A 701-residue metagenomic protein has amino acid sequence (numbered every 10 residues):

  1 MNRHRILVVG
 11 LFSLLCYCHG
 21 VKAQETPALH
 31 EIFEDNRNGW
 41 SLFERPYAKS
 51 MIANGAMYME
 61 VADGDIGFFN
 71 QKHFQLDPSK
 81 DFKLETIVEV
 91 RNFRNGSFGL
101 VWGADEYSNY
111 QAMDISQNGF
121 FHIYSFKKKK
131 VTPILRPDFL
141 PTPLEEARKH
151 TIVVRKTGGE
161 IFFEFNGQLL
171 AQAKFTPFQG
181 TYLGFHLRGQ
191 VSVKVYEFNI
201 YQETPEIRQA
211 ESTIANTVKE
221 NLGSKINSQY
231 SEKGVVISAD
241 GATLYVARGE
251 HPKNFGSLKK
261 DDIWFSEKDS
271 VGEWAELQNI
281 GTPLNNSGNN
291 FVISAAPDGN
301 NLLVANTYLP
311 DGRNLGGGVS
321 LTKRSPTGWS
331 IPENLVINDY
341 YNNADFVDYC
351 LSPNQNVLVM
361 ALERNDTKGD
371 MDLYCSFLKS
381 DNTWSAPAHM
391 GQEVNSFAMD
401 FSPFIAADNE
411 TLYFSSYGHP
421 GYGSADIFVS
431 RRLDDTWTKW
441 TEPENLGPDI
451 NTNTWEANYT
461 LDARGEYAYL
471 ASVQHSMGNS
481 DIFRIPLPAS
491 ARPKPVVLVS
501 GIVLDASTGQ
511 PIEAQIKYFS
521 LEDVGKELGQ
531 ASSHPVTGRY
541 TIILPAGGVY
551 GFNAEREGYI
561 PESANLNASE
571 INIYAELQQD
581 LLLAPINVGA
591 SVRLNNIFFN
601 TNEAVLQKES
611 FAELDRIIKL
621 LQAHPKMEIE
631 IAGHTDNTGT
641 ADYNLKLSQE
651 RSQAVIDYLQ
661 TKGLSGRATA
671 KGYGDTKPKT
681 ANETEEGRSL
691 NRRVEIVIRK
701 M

Functional and structural regions predicted by a protein language model:
D63-K127: Secretory/extracellular carbohydrate-interaction modules and structurally similar beta-sandwich "look-alikes"
A173-Y196: Flexible glycan-contacting loops in extracellular carbohydrate-active proteins
E203-I502, S507, S533, G548 (+2 more regions): Short, conserved micro-motifs composed of acidic
D370, S507-D523: Short, ordered, surface-exposed loop/turn motifs in non-cytosolic proteins
S416, G421-G423, H624, A632-M701: Periplasmic OmpA-like peptidoglycan-binding domain that tethers envelope proteins to the cell wall
E522-R539: Short, acidic Ser/Thr/Gly-rich low-complexity loop/linker segments typical of extracellular and cell-surface proteins
G538, G548-G558: A short, solvent-exposed beta-strand micro-motif common in secreted/extracellular proteins
N587-M627, T635-L645: Short, solvent-exposed beta-strand/turn patches at coil↔beta or beta↔helix junctions that act as interaction loops
